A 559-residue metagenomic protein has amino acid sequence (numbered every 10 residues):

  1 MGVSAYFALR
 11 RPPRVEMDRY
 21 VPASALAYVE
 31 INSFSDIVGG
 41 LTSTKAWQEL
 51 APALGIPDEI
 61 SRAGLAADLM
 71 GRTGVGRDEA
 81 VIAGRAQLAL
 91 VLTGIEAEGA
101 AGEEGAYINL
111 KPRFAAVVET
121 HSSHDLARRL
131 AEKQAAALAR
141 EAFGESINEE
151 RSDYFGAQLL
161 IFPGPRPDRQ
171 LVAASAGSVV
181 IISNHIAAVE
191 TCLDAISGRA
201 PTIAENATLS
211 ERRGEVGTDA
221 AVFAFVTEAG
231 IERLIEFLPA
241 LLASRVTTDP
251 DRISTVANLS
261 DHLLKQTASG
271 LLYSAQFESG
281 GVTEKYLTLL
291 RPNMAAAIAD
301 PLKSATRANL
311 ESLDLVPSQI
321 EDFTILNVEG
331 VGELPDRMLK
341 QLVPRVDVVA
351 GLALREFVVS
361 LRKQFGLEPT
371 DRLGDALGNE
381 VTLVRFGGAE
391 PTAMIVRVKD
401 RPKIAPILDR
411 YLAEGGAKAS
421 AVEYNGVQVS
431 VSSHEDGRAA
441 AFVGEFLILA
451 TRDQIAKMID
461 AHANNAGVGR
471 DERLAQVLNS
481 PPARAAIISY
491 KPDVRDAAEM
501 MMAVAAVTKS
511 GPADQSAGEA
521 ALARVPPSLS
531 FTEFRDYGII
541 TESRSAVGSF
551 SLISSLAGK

Functional and structural regions predicted by a protein language model:
M1-I161, R166, L209-A268, L272 (+4 more regions): Structural boundary/hinge residues at secondary-structure and domain interfaces
N32-F34, E119-S123, G177-V179, H185-A187 (+7 more regions): Solvent-exposed coil/turn segments that connect beta secondary-structure elements in extracytoplasmic/periplasmic
K111, G156, A174-V180, G281 (+4 more regions): Short, solvent-exposed coil/turn segments at beta-strand boundaries
E149-D153, L171-A174, Y273-Q276, K418-E423 (+2 more regions): Short, exposed beta-strand/loop patches in secreted or surface proteins that constitute
D168-R245, S433-A513, E519-L522: A conserved glycine-rich beta-strand in the N-terminal activation segment of trypsin-fold
A376-G378, A421-D436: Flexible, glycine/threonine-enriched loop-and-boundary segments that flank and lead into catalytic domains of large
R397, R524-S551, S555: C-terminal regions of mature proteins
